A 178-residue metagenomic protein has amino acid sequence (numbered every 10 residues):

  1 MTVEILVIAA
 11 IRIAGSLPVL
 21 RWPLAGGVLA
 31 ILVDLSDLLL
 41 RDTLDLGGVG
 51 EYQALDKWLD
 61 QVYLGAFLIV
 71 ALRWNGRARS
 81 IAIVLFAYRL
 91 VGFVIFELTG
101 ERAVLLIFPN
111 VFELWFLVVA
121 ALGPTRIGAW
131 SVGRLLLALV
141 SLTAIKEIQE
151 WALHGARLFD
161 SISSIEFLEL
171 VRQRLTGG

Functional and structural regions predicted by a protein language model:
M1-S36: N-terminal topogenic module of multi-pass integral membrane proteins
W22-L29, R77-V84, S131-L136: Membrane-interfacial loop-to-transmembrane alpha-helix junctions, especially the N-terminal start
I31-V70: A glycine-rich, hydrophobic loop/mini-helix early in the fold
L39-L46, G92-E101, W151-A156: Juxtamembrane "helix-exit" motif on the non-cytosolic side of transmembrane helices
L46-E51, R73-G76, F96-I107: Membrane-interface helix caps and helix-loop-helix hairpins in membrane proteins
L59-I69, I83-R89, F112-L114: Core segments of transmembrane alpha-helices that mediate helix-helix packing or line hydrophobic substrate/ligand
L68-V70, V91-A103, L114-A129: Alpha-helical transmembrane segments in multipass membrane proteins, preferentially the mid-helix core
W115-G178: C-terminal membrane-adjacent module
